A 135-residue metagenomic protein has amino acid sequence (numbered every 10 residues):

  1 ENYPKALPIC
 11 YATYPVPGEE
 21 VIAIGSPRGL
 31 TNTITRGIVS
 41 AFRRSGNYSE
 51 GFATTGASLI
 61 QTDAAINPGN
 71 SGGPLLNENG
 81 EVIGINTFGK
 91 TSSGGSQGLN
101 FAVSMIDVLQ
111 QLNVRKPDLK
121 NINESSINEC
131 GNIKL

Functional and structural regions predicted by a protein language model:
E1-N32, K116-E124: Conserved active-site neighborhood of the chymotrypsin/trypsin-like protease fold
Y3-A6, I24-G37, S45-G72, E78-Q110: Active-site loop architecture of trypsin-fold serine endopeptidases
A12, G37-I38, G80, I122 (+1 more regions): A broadly tuned "polar low-complexity/structure-edge" signature
A12, G73-P74: Conserved beta-propeller blade repeats
V16-P17, N70, Q111, C130-G131: Hydrophobic transmembrane alpha-helix bundles
Q61, A65, V114-L135: PDZ/PDZ-like groove recognition
